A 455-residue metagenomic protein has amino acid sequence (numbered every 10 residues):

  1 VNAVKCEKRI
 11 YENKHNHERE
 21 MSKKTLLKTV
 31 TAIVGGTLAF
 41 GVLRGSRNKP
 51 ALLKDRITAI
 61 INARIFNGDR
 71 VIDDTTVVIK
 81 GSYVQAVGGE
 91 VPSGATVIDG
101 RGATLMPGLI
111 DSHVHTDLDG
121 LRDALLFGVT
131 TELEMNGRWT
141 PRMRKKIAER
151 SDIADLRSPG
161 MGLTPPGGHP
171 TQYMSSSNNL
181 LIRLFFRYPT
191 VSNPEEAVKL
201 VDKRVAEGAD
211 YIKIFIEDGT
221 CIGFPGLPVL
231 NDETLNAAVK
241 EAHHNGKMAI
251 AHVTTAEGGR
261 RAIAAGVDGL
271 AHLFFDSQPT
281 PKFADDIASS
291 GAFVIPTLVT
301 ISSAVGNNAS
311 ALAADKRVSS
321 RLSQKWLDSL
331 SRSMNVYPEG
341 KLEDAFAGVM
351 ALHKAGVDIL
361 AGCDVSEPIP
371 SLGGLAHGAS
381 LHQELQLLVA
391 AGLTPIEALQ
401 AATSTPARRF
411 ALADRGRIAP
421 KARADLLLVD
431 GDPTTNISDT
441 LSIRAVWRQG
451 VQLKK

Functional and structural regions predicted by a protein language model:
K23-R44: Hydrophobic alpha-helical topogenic segments used for membrane insertion/localization
R47-T58, I65-M106: Histidine-rich, glycine-flanked metal-binding segment
A63, P420-K455: C-terminal cap of metal-dependent C-N hydrolases
A63, S82, G102, H113 (+15 more regions): Divalent metal-coordination and catalytic microenvironments
A103-L105, L121-M248, F283-L322: Divalent-metal coordination cores built from histidine and acidic residues
P107-H115: Metallo-beta-lactamase
H244, L330-V336, L342-V429: His/Asp/Glu-enriched, well-ordered alpha-helical/loop segment that forms or immediately abuts the divalent-metal
I263-L270, S289-F293, G356-V357: Glycine-enriched alpha-helix->loop->beta-strand junction motifs that scaffold or abut catalytic
